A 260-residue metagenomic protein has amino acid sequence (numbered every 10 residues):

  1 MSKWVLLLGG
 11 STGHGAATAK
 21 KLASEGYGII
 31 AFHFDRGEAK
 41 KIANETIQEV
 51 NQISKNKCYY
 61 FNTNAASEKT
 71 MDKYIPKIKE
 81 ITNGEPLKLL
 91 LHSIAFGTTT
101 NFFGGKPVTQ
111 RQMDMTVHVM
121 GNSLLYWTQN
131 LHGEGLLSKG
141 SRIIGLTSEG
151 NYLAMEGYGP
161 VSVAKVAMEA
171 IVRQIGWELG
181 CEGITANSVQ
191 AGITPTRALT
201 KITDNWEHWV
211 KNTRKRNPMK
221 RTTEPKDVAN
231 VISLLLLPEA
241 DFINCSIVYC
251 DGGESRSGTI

Functional and structural regions predicted by a protein language model:
S2-L89, F96-R111, K201: Short-chain dehydrogenase/reductase
L22, L179, L235: Aromatic pocket-lining residues of Rossmann-like dinucleotide-binding sites
N44-I47, P160, C181, S188 (+3 more regions): A glycine/serine/threonine-rich, flexible loop-to-helix segment that serves as the NAD(P) cofactor-binding "lid"
A95-C181, I193-P195: Catalytic loop of short-chain dehydrogenase/reductase
G180, T185, I243-C245: Short, small/polar-rich loop/turn modules that mediate ligand/substrate recognition or access, typified
T185-P195, L236, Y249-D251: Conserved SDR Rossmann-fold cofactor-binding beta-strand/turn motif
N217-V228, E239: A conserved structural motif in NAD(P)-dependent oxidoreductases
S233, N244-I260: Short C-terminal tail/terminal secondary-structure segment of NAD(P)H-dependent dehydrogenase/reductase domains
